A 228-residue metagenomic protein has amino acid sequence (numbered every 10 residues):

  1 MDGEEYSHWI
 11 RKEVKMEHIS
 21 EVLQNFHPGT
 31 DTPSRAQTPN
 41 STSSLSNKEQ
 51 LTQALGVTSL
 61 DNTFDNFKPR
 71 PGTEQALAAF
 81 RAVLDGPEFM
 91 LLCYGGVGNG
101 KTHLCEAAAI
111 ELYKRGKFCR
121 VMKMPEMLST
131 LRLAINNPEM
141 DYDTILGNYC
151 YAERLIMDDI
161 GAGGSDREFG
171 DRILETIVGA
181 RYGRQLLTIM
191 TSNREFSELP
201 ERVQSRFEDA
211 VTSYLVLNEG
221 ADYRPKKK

Functional and structural regions predicted by a protein language model:
M1-A76, Y214-K228: A short, basic N-terminal segment
I19, A109, M127-A134, I160-K228: Replace "adjacent to P-loop NTPase cores in ATP/GTP-dependent enzymes" with "adjacent to NTP-binding cores
E74-L77, Y113, K117-Y151, R167: Short glycine-rich substrate-engagement loop in P-loop NTPases that contacts/grips substrate
R81-F89: Phosphate-binding P-loop
E88-E106: Walker A/P-loop nucleotide-binding motif
H103-G116: P-loop NTPase Walker A phosphate-binding motif
K117-F118, Y151-R154, R184-M190: Loop/turn-to-beta-strand initiation segments
